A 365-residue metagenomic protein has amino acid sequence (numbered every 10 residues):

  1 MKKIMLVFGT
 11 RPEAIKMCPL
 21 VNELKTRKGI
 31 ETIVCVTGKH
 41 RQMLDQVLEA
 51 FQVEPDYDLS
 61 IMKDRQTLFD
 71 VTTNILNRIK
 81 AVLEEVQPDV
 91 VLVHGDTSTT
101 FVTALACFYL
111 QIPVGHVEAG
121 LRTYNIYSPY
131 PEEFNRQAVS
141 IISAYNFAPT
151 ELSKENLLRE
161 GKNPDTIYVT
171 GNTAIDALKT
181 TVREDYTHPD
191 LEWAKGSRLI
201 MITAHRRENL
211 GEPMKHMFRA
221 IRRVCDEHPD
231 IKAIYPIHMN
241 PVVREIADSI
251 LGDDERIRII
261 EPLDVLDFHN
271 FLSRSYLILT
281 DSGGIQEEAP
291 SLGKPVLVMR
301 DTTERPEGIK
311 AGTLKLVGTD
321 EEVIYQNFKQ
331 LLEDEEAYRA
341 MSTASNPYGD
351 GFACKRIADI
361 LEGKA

Functional and structural regions predicted by a protein language model:
M1-Y235, N240-A365: Nucleotide-activated sugar donor-binding and catalytic core shared by glycosyltransferases and related lipid-linked
